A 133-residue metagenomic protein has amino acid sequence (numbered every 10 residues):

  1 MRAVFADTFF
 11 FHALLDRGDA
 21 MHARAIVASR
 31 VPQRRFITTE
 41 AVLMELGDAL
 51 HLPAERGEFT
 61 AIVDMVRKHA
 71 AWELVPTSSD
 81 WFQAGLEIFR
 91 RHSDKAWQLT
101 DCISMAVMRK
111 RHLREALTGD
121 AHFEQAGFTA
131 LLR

Functional and structural regions predicted by a protein language model:
M1, M105-A106, K110-R133: Acidic, PIN/NYN-like endoribonuclease modules and their adjacent C-terminal/linker elements
M1-T38, H51-D64: Short, well-structured N-terminal submotif of metal-dependent ribonuclease cores
V4-D7, I37-T39, W97-Q98, D120 (+1 more regions): Histidine- and aromatic-rich ligand-binding microenvironments
V42, G47-D48: Extended low-complexity intrinsically disordered regions
V66-S78, H92-D94, F123-R133: Short acidic, glycine/proline-enriched helix-loop-strand junctions
W72-E115: Active-site neighborhoods of divalent-metal-dependent phosphate/nucleic-acid chemistry enzymes
